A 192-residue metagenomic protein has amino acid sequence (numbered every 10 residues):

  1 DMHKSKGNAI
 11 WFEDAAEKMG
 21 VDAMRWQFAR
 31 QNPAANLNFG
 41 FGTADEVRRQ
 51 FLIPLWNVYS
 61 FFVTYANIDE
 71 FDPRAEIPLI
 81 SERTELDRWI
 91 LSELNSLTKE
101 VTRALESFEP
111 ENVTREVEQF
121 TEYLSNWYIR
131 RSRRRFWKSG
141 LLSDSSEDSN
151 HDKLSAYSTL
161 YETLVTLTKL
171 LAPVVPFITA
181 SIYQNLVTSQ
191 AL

Functional and structural regions predicted by a protein language model:
D1-G7: Active-site and channel-lining beta-strand-loop segments that bind or position nucleotide-derived/phosphorylated
I10: Metal/cofactor-centered catalytic core regions of large enzymes
D14-L192: Helix-rich, typically C-terminal accessory recognition domains appended to large enzymatic cores
